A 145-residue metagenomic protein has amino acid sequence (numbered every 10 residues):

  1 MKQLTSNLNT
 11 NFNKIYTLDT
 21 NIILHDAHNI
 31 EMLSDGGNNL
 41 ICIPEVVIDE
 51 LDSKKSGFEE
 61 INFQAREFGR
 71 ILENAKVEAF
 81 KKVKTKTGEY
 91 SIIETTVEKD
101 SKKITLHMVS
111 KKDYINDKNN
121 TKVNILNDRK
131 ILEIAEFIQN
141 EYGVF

Functional and structural regions predicted by a protein language model:
M1-K2: Long, acidic (Asp/Glu-rich), low-complexity accessory segments flanking structured domains
T5-V144: Active-site-proximal, substrate-binding regions of enzyme catalytic domains and RNA-binding/basic surfaces
